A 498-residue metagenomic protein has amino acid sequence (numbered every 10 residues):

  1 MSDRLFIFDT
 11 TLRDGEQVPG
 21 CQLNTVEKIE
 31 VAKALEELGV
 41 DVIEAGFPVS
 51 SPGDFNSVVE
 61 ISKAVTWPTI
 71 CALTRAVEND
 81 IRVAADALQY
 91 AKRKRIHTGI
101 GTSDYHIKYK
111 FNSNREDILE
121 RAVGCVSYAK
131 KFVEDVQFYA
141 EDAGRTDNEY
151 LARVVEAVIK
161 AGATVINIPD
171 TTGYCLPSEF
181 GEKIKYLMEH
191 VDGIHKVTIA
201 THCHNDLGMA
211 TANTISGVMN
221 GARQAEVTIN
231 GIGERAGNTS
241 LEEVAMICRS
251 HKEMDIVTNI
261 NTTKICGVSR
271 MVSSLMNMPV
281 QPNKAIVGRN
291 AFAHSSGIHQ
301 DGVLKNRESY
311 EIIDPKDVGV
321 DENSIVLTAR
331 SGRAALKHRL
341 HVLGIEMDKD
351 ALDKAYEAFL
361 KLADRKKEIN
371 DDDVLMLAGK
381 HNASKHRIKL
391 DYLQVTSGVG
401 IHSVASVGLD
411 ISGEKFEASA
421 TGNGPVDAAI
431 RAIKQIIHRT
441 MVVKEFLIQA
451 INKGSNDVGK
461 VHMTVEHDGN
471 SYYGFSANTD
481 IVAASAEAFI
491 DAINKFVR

Functional and structural regions predicted by a protein language model:
R4-L5, T11, M246, E253-S419 (+1 more regions): A mid-to-C-terminal "edge-of-domain" accessory segment
L5-I7, Q17-V42, F55-A64, E78-I199 (+1 more regions): Alpha/beta enzyme core
Q17, Q22, E30-V31, E368-A484: Non-catalytic terminal/interface segments that mediate subunit docking, oligomerization, and allosteric communication
L38, A64, A87, A91 (+13 more regions): Change "in soluble alpha/beta enzymes" to "in soluble alpha/beta proteins
F47-P48, L73-A76, I100-G101, E141-A143 (+5 more regions): Short, ordered loop/turn segments at secondary-structure junctions
W67, P169-T171, E226-E234, R249-T258 (+3 more regions): Short beta-alpha connecting loops at secondary-structure transitions that line or flank enzyme active sites
C175, G181-K305: Catalytic alpha/beta core domains of metabolic enzymes, predominantly
